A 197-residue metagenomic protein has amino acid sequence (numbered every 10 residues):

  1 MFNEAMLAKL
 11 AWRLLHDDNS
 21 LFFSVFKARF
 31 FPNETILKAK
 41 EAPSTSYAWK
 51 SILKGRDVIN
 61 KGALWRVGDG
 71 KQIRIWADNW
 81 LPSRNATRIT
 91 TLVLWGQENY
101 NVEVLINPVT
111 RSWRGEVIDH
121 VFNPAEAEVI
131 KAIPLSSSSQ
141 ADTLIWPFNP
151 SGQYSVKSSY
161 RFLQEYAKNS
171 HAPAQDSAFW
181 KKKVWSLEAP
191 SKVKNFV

Functional and structural regions predicted by a protein language model:
M1-V197: A helix-boundary/hinge signal
